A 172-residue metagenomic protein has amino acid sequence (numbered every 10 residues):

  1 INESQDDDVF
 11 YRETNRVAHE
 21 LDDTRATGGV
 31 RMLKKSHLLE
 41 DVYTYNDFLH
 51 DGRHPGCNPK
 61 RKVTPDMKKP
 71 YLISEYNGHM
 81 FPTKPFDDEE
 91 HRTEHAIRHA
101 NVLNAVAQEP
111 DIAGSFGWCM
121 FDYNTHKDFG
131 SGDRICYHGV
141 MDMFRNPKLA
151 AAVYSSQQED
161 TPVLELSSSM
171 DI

Functional and structural regions predicted by a protein language model:
I1-F144: Substrate-binding/catalytic cleft of secreted carbohydrate-active enzymes, primarily glycoside hydrolases
H138, K148-S155: A general sequence property marking short-to-moderate contiguous segments in secreted/outer-membrane adhesion
A152-I172: Surface beta-strand/loop "capping" patches
